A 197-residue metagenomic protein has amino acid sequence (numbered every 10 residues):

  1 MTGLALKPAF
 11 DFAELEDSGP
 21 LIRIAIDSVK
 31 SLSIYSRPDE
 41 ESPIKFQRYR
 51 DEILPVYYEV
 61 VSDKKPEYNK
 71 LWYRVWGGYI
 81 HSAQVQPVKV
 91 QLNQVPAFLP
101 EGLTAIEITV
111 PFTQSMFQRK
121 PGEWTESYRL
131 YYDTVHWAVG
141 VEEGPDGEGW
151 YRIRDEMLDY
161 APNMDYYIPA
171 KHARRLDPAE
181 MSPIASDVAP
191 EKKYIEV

Functional and structural regions predicted by a protein language model:
M1-A5, I34, L54, I195-V197: Generic low-polarity alpha-helical segments
G3-I22, N69-Q114, Y151-I195: Boundary regions of SH3-family modules and the immediately adjacent low-complexity/disordered segments in eukaryotic
L4, F12-E14, K30-I34, E40-I44 (+1 more regions): A generic N-terminal leader/anchor concept
F12-K30, R48-R50, V61-K64: Generic N-terminal amphipathic/basic segments
S28-K30, Y68-N69, P145-E148: A short, compositionally biased
S28-S31, Y35-S36, Q47-V60, N93-P96: Beta-strand-rich, non-transmembrane domain signature
V29-D39, P111-P121: Short, structured beta-strand/loop micro-motifs enriched in basic residues and often containing a Trp
E40-P66, P121-P145: Conserved beta-strand/loop element in small beta-rich adapter and peptidoglycan-binding domains
